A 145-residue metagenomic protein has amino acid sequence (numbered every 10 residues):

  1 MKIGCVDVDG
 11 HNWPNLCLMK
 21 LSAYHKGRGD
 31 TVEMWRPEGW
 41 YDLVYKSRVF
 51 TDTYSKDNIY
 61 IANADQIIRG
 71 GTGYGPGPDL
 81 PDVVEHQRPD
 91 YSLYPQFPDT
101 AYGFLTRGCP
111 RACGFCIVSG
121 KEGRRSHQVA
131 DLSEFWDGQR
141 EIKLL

Functional and structural regions predicted by a protein language model:
M1, Y41-L43, I61, A101-T106 (+2 more regions): Conserved Radical SAM active-site core
M1-R69, G75: A short, structured N-terminal alpha-helical element that caps or precedes a catalytic domain
R28, R36, K46-R48, R69 (+5 more regions): Arginine residue identity/basic-tract feature
E38, S92-P95, E134: Short boundary motifs at domain starts and secondary-structure transition points
S55, D90, Q128-D131: General structural signal for secondary-structure boundaries
I61-E122: Catalytic core of nucleotide-activated saccharide and alditol-phosphate transferases
